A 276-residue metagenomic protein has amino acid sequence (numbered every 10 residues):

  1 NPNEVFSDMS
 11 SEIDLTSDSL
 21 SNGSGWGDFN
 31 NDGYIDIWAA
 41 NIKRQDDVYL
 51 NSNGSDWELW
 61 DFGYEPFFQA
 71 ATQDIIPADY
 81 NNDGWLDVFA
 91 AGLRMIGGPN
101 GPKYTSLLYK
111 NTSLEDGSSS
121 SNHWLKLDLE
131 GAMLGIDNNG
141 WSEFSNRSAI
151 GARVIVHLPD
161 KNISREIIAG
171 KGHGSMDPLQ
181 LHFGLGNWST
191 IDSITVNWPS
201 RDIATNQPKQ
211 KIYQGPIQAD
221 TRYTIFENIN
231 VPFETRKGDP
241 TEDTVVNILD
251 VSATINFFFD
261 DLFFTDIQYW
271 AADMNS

Functional and structural regions predicted by a protein language model:
P2, G27, N31-I35, G54 (+4 more regions): Residues in Ca2+-coordinating acidic/glycine-rich loops
P2-N3, S52-S55, T112-L114: Short loop/turn segments that connect beta-strands within beta-propeller blades
E4-D14, D56-E65: Blade-edge beta-strand/turn elements of extracellular beta-propeller and related beta-sheet repeat scaffolds
L20-N22, R44, A71, Y104: Beta-rich catalytic cores
N22-F29, T72-W85, A91, T235: Beta-propeller blade termini
Y34-N41, V88-G92, I194, P240 (+1 more regions): Hydrophobic beta-strand segments that make up the repeating blades of beta-propeller and related beta-repeat
W57-T72, W85-E234: Gly/Ser/Thr/Pro-enriched helix-cap/hinge segments flanking short amphipathic alpha-helices
V231-S276: Cellulosome-associated attachment modules in secreted, modular CAZymes
